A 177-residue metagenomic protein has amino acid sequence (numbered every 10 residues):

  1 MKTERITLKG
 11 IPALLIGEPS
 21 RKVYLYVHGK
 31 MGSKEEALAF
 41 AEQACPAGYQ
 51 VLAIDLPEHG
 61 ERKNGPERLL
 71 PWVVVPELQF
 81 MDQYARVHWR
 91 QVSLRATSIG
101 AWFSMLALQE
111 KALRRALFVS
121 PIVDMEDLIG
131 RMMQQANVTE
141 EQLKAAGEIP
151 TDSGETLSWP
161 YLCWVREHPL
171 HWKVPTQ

Functional and structural regions predicted by a protein language model:
M1-E18: N-terminal cap/lid segment of alpha/beta-hydrolase-fold proteins
G17-V23, Y49: Proline/glycine-enriched tight loop/beta-turn segments at coil->beta junctions that connect or precede beta-strands
L25-G29: The conserved beta1-alpha1 loop
K30-E42: The serine-hydrolase catalytic nucleophile loop
A41-K63: Conserved alpha/beta-hydrolase
H59-H88: Catalytic nucleophile-loop/oxyanion-hole region of alpha/beta-hydrolase and closely related hydrolase-like folds
R95-S104: Gly/Ala-rich beta-loop-alpha elbow adjacent to hydrolase catalytic centers
A112-Q177: The alpha/beta-hydrolase serine catalytic core
